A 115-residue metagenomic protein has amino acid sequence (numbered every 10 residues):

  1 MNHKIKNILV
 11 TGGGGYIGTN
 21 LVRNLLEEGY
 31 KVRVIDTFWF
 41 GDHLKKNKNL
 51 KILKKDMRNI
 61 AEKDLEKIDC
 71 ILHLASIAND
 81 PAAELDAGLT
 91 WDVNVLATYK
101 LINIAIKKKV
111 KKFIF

Functional and structural regions predicted by a protein language model:
M1-F115: N-terminal Rossmann-like NAD(P)+-binding domain of SDR-like oxidoreductases, especially those catalyzing
